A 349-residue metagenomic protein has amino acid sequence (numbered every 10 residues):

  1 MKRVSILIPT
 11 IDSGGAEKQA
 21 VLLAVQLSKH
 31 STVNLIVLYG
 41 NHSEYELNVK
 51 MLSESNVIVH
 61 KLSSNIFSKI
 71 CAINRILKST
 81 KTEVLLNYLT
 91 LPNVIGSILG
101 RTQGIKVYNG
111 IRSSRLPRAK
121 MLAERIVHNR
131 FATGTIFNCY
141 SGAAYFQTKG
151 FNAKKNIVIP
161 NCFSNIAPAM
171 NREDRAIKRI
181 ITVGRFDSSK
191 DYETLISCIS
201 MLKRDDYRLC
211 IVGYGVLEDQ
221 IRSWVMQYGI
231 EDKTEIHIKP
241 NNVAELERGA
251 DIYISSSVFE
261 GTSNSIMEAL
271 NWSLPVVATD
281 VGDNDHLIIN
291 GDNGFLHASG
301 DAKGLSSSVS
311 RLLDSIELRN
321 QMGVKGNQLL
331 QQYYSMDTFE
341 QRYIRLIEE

Functional and structural regions predicted by a protein language model:
I6-N65, V158, G215-V216: N-terminal strand-loop element at the rim of the active site of nucleotide-sugar-dependent glycosyltransferases
G14-V25, K178, T182-M201, V216-S223 (+2 more regions): A conserved mid-protein helix/loop that constitutes part of the nucleotide-sugar donor-binding site
N87-N93, I111: Short His-centered aromatic/hydrophobic patch
V107-I136, A144, K149-F151: A conserved, positively charged/aromatic
K239, V258: Aromatic "clamp/platform" in nucleotide-sugar-dependent glycosyltransferases that forms part of the donor/acceptor
P275-A278, I288: Short hydrophobic beta-strand element within catalytic cores of glycosyltransferases and related nucleotide-activated
N290-G291, F295-A302, R311-I316: Conserved acidic donor-binding segment of nucleotide-sugar-dependent glycosyltransferases
G304, R311, L318-Y333, F339-R345: A short, well-ordered alpha-helix in the C-terminal region of glycosyltransferases
